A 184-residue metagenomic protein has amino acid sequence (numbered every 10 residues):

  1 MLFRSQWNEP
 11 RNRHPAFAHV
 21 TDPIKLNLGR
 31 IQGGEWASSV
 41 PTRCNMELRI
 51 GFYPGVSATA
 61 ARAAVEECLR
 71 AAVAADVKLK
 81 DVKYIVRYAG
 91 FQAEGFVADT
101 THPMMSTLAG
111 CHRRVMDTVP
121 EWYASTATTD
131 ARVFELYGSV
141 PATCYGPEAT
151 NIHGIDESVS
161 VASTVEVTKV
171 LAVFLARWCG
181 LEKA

Functional and structural regions predicted by a protein language model:
M1-A184: Metal-dependent amide/peptide-bond hydrolase catalytic core, centered on the "pita-bread" metallohydrolase fold
